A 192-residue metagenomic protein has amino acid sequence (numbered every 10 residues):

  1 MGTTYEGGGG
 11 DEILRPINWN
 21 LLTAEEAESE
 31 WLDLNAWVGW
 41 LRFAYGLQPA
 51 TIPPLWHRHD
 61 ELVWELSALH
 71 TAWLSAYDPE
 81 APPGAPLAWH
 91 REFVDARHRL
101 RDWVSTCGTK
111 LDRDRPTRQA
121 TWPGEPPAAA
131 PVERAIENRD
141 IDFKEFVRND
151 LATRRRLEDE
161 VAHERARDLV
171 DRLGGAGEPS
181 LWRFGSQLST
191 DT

Functional and structural regions predicted by a protein language model:
M1-E65: N-terminal low-complexity, intrinsically disordered segments
M1-I17, E80, E137-N138, D142 (+3 more regions): Non-catalytic accessory regions used for complex assembly or targeting
A27, G39, Y45, W64-E65 (+7 more regions): Amphipathic alpha-helical interaction segments
L32-L34, G46-R115: Core of folded catalytic or high-affinity ligand/protein-binding domains in predominantly eukaryotic proteins
D33, W37-W40, E65, E92 (+2 more regions): Charge-rich, solvent-exposed alpha-helical interaction surfaces
G39, F43-L47, T71-L74, D78 (+6 more regions): Generic surface-pattern signal
L87-L169: Polybasic, proline/glycine-rich intrinsically disordered low-complexity segments
